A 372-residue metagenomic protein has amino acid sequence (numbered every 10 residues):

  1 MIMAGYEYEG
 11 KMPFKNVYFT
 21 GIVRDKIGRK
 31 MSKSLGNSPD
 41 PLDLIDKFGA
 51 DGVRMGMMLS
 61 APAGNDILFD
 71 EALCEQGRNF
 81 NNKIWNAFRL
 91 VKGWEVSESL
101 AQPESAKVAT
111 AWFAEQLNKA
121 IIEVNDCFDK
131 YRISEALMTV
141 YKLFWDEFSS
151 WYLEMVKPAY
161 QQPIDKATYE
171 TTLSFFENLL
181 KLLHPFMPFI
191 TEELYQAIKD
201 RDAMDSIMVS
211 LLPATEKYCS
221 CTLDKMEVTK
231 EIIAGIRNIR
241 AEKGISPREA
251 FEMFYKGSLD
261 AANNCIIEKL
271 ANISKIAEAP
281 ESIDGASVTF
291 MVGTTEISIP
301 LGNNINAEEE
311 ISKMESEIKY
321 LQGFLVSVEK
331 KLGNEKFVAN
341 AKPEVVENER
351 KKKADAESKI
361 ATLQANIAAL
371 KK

Functional and structural regions predicted by a protein language model:
M1-A4: Short Ser/Thr-interspersed hydrophobic loop/turn segments at strand-loop and sheet-helix junctions that line or gate
E7-D46, A50, N65, A72-K372: Feature 926 captures the class I aminoacyl-tRNA synthetase adenylation module centered on the KMSKS loop
G56: Structured mid-domain segments that build the active-site/substrate or prosthetic-cofactor binding neighborhood
